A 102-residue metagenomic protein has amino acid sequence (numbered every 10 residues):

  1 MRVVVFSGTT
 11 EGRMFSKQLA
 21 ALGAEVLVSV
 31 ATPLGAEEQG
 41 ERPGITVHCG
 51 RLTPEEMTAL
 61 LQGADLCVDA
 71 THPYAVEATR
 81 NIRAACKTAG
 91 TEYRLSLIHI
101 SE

Functional and structural regions predicted by a protein language model:
M1-V3: Extreme N-terminal starter segment of soluble prokaryotic enzymes
V5-L22, V26-A31: N-terminal basic/disordered segments at the start of proteins
V30-A36, L97: Short, polar loop motifs at secondary-structure junctions
G35-G44: Short loop/helix-cap segments at secondary-structure boundaries that form the rim of catalytic
G44-L60: Glycine-rich, highly charged phosphate/nucleotide-binding loops
D65-L66: Structural motif
T88-E92: A short helix->loop->beta-strand "cap" motif at the edges of active sites that frequently abuts
I98-E102: Conserved small/polar residues in nucleotide/adenosyl-binding loops
